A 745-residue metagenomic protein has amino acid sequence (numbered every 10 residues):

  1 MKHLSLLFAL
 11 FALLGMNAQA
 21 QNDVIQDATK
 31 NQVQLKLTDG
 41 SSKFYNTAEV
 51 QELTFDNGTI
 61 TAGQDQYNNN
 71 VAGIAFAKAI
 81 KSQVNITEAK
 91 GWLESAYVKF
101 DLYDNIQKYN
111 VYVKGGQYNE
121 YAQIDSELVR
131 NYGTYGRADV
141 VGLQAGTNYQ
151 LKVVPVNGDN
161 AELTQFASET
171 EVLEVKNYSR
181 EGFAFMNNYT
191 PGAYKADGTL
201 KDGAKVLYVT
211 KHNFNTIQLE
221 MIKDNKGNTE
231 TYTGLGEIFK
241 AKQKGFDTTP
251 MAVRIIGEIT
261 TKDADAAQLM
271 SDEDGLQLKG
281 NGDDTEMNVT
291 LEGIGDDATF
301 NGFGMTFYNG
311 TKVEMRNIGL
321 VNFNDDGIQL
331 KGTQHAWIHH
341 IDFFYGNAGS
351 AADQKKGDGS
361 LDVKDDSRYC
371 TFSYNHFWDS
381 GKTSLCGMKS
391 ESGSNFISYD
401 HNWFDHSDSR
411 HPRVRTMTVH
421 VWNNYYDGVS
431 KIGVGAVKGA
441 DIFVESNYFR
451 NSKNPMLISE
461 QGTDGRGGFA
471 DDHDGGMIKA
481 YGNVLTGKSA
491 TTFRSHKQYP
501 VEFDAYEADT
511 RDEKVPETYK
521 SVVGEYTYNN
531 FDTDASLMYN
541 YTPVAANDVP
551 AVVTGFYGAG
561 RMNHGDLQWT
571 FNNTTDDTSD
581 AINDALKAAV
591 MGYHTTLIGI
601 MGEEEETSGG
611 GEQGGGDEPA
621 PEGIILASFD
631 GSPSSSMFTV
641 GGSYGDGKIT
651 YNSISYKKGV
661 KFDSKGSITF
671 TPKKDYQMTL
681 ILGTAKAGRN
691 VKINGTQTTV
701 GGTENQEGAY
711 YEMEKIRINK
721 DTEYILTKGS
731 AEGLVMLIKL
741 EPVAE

Functional and structural regions predicted by a protein language model:
I86-I106: Conserved aromatic anchor
V140-A161: Beta-strand-rich modules
T229-T248, A264-T290, T299-R316, V321-T333 (+1 more regions): Extracellular beta-strand-rich solenoid/capping regions of secreted or surface-exposed proteins that bind or remodel
Q268-K279, N301-G304, N322-Q329, S350-K364 (+4 more regions): Extracellular beta-strand/beta-solenoid scaffold signature
M287-D297, T311-N322, Q334-G349, G359-S360 (+5 more regions): Right-handed parallel beta-helix
N423, S430, V434-E606: Extracellular beta-rich repeat passengers
Y651-K674, A685-G688, Y710-E714, E732-L737: Short beta-strands within extracellular/lumenal beta-sheet-rich domains
K686-T698: Short, surface-exposed beta-strand/strand-loop-strand elements in extracellular ectodomains
